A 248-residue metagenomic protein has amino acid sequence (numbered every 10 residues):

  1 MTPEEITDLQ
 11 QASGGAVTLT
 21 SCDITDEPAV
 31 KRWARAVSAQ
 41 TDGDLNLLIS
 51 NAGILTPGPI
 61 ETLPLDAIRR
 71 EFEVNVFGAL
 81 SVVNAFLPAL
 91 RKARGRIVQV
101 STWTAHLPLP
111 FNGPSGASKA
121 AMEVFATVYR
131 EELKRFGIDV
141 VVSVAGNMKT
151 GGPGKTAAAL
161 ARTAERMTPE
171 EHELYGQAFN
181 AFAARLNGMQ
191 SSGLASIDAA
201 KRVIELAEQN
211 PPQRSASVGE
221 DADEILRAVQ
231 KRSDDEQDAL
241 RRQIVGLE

Functional and structural regions predicted by a protein language model:
S21-R32, L65: The beta1-alpha1 cofactor-binding region of Rossmann-like NAD(H)/NADP(H)-dependent oxidoreductases
N51-T56: Conserved NAD(P)H cofactor-binding loop of Rossmann-fold oxidoreductase domains
P59-I60, A67-R69: Substrate-binding pocket helix/loop in short-chain dehydrogenase/reductase
L63, P108-G116, V128: Active-site loop-to-helix junction immediately N-terminal to the catalytic Tyr of the SDR YXXXK motif in Rossmann-fold
V83, S118-A121: Active-site helix of classical SDR
T102: Residue(s) in the substrate-gating loop at a strand-loop-helix junction that position the organic substrate next
R135-P212: SDR active-site lid
